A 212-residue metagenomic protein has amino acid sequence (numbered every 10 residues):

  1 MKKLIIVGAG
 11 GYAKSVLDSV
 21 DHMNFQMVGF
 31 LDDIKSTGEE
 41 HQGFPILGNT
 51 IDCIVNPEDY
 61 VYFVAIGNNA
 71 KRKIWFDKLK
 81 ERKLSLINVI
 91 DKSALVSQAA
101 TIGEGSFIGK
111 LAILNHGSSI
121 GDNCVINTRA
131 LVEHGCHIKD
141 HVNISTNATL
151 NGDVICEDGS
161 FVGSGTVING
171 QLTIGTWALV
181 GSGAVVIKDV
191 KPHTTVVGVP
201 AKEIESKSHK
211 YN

Functional and structural regions predicted by a protein language model:
M1-K3, P57-E58, E205-N212: Short, Lys/Arg-enriched, disordered terminal segments
M1-N49, I54-V55: Hydrophobic, well-ordered beta-alpha structural blocks that scaffold small-molecule cofactor pockets
G11, A70-K71, T101, V185: Short alpha-helical
Y12, G67-N69, K202: Short glycine-rich anion-binding loops that position phosphate/pyrophosphate groups of nucleotides and phosphorylated
L17-S19, I74-K78, I120, K191-P192 (+1 more regions): Short amphipathic alpha-helical segments
K35-L95: Phosphate-bearing ligand-interacting subdomains that bind or position ATP/ADP/UDP/GDP/NAD(P) or nucleotide-linked
P45-G48, G105-F107, N212: Short, hinge-like loop/turn segments at secondary-structure boundaries
N88-V197, A201-I204: Structural signal for interior beta-strand "rungs" in well-ordered beta-sheet cores of soluble enzyme domains
